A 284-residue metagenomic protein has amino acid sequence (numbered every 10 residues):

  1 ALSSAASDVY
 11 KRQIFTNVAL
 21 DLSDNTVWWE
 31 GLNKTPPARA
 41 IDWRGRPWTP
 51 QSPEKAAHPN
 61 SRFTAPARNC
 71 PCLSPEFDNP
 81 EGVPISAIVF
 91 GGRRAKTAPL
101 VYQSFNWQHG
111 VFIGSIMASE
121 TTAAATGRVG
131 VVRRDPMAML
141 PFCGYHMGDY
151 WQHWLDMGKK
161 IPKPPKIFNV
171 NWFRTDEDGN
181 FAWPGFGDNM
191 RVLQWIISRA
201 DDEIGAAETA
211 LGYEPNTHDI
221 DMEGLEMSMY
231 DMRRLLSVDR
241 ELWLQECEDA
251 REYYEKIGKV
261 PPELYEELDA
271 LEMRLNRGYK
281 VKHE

Functional and structural regions predicted by a protein language model:
A1-A6, Y10: Single conserved hydrophobic/aromatic residue that forms the stacking wall/gate of nucleotide- or nucleobase-binding
K11-E284: Conserved NTP phosphate-binding and transfer environment spanning the P-loop NTPase/kinase superfamily
